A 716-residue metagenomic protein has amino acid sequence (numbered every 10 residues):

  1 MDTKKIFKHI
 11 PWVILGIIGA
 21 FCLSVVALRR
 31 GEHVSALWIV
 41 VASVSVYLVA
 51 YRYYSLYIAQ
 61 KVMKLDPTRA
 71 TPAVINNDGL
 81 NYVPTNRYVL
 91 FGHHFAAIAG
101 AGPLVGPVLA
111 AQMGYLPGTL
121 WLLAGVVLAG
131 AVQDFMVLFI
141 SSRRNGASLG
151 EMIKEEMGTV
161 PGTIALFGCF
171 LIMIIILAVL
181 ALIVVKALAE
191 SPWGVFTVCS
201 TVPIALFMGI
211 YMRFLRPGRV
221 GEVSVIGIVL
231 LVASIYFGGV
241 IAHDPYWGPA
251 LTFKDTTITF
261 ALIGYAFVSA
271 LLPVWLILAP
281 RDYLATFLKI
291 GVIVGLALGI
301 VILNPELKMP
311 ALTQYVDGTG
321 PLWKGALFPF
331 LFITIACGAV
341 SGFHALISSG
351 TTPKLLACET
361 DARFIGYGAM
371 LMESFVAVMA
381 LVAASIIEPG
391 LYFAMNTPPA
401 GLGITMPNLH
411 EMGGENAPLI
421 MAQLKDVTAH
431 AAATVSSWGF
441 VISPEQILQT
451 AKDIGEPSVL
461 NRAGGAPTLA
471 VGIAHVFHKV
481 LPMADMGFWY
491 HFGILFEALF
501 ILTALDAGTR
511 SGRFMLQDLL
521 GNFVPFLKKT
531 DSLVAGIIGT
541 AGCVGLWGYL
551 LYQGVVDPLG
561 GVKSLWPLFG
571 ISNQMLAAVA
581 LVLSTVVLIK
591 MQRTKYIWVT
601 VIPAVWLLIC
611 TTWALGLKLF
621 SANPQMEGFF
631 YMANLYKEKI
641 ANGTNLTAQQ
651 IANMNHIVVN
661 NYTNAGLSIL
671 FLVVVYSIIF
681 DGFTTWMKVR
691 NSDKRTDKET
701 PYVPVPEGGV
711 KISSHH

Functional and structural regions predicted by a protein language model:
M1-G16, V49-L104, T286, A326 (+1 more regions): Membrane-interface "cap" regions at the ends of multi-pass membrane proteins
S24-R30, S35, N81-R144, E155-T159 (+9 more regions): Membrane-interface helix-loop-helix modules in multi-pass membrane proteins
E32-R52, L56, A110-I140, G150 (+4 more regions): Extracellular loop-to-transmembrane helix junctions
L56-V83, L109, L123, V132-P161 (+6 more regions): Flexible loop linkers connecting adjacent transmembrane helices in multi-pass alpha-helical membrane transporters
G92-I98, G125-N145, L149-V223, L230-L262 (+3 more regions): Helix-loop-helix module between adjacent transmembrane segments
E156-I174, G366-V378, A463-G465, M483-G493 (+3 more regions): Loop-to-transmembrane helix boundary motifs in multi-pass membrane proteins
E190, G209, R213, V229-F260 (+5 more regions): Hydrophobic alpha-helical segments and their helix-loop junctions in multi-pass secondary transporters
I300-V316, L371-G472, A507, L551-D557: Extracellular/periplasmic helix-exit of transmembrane alpha-helices
